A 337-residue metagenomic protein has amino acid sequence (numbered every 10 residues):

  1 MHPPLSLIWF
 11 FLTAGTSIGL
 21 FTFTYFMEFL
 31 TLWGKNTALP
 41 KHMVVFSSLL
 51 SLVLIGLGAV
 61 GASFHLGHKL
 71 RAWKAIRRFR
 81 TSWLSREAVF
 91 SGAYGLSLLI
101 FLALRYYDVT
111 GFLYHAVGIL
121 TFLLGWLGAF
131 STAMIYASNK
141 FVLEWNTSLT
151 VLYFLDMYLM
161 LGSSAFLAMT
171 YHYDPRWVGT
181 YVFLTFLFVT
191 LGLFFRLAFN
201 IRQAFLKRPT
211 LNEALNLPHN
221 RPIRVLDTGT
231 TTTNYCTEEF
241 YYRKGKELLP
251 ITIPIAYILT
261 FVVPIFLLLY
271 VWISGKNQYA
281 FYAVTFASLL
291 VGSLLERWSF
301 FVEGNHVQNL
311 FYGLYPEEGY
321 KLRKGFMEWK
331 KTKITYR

Functional and structural regions predicted by a protein language model:
M1-L57, L290, W298, E303-G304 (+1 more regions): N-terminal signal-anchor module of multipass membrane proteins
M1-P4, K74-R80, L206-L249, V302-R337: Extramembrane terminal tails and long inter-domain/linker segments of multi-pass membrane proteins
F11-T16, T81-S82, F90-G92, S97-L295: Long, contiguous internal "core" modules enriched in hydrophobic/ aromatic residues
T13-E28, S47-R71, E87-R105, W126-A133: Transmembrane-helix bundle segments that line or gate the permeation/cavity pathway in multi-pass membrane proteins
T22, E28-G34, A72-W73, A137-E144: Membrane-interfacial helix termini and the short, flexible loops that connect transmembrane helices in multi-pass
L30-G34, G67, K140, H172-Y173 (+2 more regions): Membrane-interfacial segments
A62, I76, N146, Y173 (+1 more regions): Multi-pass alpha-helical membrane architecture of UbiA-family and related isoprenoid/lipid prenyltransferases
V117, N146-L159, A168, V291-T335: Alpha-helical transmembrane segments of multi-pass integral membrane proteins, characterized by long hydrophobic
